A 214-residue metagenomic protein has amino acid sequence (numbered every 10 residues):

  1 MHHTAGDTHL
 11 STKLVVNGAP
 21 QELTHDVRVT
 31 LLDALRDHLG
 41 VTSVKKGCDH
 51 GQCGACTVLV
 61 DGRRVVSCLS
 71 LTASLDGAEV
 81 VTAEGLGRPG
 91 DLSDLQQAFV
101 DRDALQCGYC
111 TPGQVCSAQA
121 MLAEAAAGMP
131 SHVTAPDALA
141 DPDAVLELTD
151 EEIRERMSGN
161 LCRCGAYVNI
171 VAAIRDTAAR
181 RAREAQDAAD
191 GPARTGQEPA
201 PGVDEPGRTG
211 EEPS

Functional and structural regions predicted by a protein language model:
M1-S214: Signature of N-terminal electron-transfer/Fe-S-associated modules in redox systems
